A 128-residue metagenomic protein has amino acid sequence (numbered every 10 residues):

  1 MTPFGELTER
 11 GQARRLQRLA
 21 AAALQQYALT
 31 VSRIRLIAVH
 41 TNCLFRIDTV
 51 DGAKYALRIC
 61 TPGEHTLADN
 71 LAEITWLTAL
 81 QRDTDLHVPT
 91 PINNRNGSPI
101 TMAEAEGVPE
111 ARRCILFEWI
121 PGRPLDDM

Functional and structural regions predicted by a protein language model:
M1-I34: Juxta-kinase regulatory segment immediately upstream of eukaryotic protein kinase catalytic domains
L19-A23, C43, A72, W76-A79: Residue-level detector of alpha-helical secondary structure
Y27-T49: ATP-binding glycine-rich phosphate-binding loop
V50-M128: ATP-binding pocket architecture of kinase catalytic cores
